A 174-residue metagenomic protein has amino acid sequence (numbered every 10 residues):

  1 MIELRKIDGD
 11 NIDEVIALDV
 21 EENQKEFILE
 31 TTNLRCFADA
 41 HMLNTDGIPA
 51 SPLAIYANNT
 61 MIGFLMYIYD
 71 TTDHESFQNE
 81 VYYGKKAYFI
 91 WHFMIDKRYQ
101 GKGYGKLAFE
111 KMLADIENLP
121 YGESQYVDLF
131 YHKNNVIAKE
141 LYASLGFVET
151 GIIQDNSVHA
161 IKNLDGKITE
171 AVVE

Functional and structural regions predicted by a protein language model:
I2, K6-R98, K111, D115-Y121 (+1 more regions): Acetyl-CoA-dependent GNAT
L4, G101, Y131: Conserved SAM-binding loop
I55, A160-K162: Short beta-strand element of the conserved SAM-dependent methyltransferase core
H92-M94, D128-F130, I161: Short aromatic/hydrophobic contact patches that present stacked aromatics for nucleic-acid/ligand binding
I95, G101-D115, E140, S144: Conserved acetyl-CoA-binding loop-helix of GNAT-fold acetyltransferases
K106, H132-G151: Conserved active-site alpha-helix within GNAT-family acetyltransferase domains
E123-K139, D155-V158: Conserved beta-strand-loop-alpha-helix junction that forms the acyl-donor binding cleft
N163-E174: A cross-taxonomic marker for long C-terminal extensions/tails that follow the last structured domain
